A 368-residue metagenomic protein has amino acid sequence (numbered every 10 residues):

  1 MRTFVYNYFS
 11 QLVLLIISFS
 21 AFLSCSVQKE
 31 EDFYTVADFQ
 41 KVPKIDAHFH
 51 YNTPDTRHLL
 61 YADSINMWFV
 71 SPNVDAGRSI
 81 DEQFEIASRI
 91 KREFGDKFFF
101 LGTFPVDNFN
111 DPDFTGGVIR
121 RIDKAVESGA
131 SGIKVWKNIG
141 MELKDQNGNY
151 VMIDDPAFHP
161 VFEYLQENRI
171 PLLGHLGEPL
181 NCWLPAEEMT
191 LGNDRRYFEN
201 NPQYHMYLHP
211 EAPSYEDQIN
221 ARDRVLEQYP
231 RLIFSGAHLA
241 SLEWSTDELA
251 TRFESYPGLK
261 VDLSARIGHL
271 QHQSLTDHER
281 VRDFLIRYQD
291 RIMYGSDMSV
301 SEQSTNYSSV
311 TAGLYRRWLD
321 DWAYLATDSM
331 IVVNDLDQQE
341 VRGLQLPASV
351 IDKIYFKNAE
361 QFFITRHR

Functional and structural regions predicted by a protein language model:
M1-N7: N-terminal secretory signal peptides that target proteins for export/translocation
S10-F22: Bacterial N-terminal signal peptides
C25, E31, T35-A37, F84-M206 (+3 more regions): Active-site gating/metal-coordination segments in enzymes
C25-K97, Q338, N358: An N-terminally biased module of ancient metal coordination in phosphate/nucleic-acid-related enzymes
E31, N52-H58, S79-I90, G116-R121 (+3 more regions): Alpha-helical scaffolding within the catalytic cores of extracellular/periplasmic polymer-degrading hydrolases
I45-F49, F69-P72, F99-T103, I133-V135 (+4 more regions): Hydrophobic faces of well-ordered beta-strands that scaffold small-molecule active sites in alpha/beta enzyme cores
H48-T56, V74-Q83, D107-G116, L143 (+4 more regions): Acidic-and-aromatic substrate-binding clefts and catalytic sites of carbohydrate-active enzymes
P210, S214-R224, R231-R368: H/E-rich (His + Asp/Glu) clusters that bind or coordinate divalent metals
